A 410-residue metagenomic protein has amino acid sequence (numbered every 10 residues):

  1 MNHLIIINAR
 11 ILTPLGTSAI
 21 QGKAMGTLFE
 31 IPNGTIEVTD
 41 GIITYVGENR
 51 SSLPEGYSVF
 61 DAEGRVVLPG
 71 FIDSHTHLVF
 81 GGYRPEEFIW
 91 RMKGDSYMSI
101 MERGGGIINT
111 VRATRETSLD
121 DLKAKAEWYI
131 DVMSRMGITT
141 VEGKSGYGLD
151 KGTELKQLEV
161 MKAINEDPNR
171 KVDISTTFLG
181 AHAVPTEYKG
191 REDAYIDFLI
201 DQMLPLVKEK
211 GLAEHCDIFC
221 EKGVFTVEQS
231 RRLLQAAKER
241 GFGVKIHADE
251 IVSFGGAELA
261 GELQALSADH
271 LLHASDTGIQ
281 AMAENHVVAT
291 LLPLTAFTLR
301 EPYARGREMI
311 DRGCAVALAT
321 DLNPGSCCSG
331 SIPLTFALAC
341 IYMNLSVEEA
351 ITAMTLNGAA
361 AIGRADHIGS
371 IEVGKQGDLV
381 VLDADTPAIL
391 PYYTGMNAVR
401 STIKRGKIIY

Functional and structural regions predicted by a protein language model:
M1-S52, P387-I389: N-terminal metal-binding scaffold of metallo-dependent hydrolase/deaminase domains
I5, I11, Y57-D61, T176 (+1 more regions): Conserved beta-strand scaffold positions in the cores of enzyme catalytic domains, especially in NTP/NDP-utilizing
A9, I36, G41, G64 (+14 more regions): Divalent metal-coordination and catalytic microenvironments
I31, P54, E372-K375: Residue-level recognition of short, solvent-exposed, well-ordered loop/turn junctions that link secondary-structure
V59-A124: Metal-associated gating/positioning segment near the N- to mid-region
T110-K125, T139-F254: Metal-coordinating catalytic core of metallo-dependent amide/deamination hydrolases
M133: Extended, charge-enriched "interface" segments that sit outside catalytic cores
G243, S253-S370, L382-I389, T394-M396 (+1 more regions): Active-site-adjacent C-terminal substructures of enzyme catalytic domains
